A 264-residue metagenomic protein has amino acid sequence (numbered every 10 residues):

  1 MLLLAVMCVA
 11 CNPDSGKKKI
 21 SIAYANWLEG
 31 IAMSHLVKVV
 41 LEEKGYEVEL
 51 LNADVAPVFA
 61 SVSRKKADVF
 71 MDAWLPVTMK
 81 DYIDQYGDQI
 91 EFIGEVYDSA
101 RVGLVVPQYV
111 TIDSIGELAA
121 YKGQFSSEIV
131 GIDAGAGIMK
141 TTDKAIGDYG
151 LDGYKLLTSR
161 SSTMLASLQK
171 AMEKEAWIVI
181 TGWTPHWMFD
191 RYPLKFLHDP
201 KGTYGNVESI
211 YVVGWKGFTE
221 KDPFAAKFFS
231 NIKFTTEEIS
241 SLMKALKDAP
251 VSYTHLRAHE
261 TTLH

Functional and structural regions predicted by a protein language model:
V9-A10: C-terminal motif of bacterial Sec signal peptides marking the signal peptidase cleavage site
G16-L28, E47-L51, S126-V130, F229: Short, well-ordered beta-strand elements
W27-L28, L50-S61, L156-S167: Short helix-initiation/N-cap motifs at beta->coil->alpha
S34, D54-D88, A166-S167, W187-P193: Pocket-flanking alpha-helical
A67-M71, I138-G202: Ligand-binding pocket segment of bilobal, Venus flytrap-like solute-binding proteins
D88-G135: A conserved helix-loop-strand patch within extracytoplasmic ligand-binding domains of the periplasmic binding
R101-T111, E208-K221: A bilobed periplasmic-binding-protein/Venus flytrap-type ligand-binding module shared by bacterial periplasmic
T254-T261: Conserved small/polar residues in nucleotide/adenosyl-binding loops
